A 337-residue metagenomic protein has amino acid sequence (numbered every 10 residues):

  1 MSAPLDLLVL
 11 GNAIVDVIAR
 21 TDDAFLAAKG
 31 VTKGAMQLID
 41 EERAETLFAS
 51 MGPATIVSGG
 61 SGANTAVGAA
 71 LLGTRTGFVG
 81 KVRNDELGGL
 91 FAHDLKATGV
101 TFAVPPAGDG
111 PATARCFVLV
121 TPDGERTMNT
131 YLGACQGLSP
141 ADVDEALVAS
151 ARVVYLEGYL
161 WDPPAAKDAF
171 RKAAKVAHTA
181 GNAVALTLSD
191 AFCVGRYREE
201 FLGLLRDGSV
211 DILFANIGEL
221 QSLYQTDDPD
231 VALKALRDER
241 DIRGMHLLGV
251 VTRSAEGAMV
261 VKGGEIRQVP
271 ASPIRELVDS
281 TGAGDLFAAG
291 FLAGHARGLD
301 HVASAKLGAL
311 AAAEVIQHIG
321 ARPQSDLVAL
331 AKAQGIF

Functional and structural regions predicted by a protein language model:
M1-G77, G89-L90: Glycine-rich phosphate/adenosyl-contacting loop at the front of the ribokinase-like
M1-L8, A13, A27-K33, K175-T179 (+2 more regions): Conserved phosphate-binding/catalytic region of the ribokinase-like
A66-R75, V120-T121, A293-R297: Alpha-helix C-terminal capping segments
T76, F102, V184-A185, G249: Hydrophobic beta-strand scaffold residues
D94-P111: A glycine-rich helix N-cap at a beta->alpha junction
A103-G108, V118-P164: Conserved phosphate-binding/catalytic loop of the ribokinase/pfkB sugar-kinase fold
V153-A235, E256-A258: Conserved beta-alpha-beta core of the PfkB/ribokinase-like small-molecule kinase fold
